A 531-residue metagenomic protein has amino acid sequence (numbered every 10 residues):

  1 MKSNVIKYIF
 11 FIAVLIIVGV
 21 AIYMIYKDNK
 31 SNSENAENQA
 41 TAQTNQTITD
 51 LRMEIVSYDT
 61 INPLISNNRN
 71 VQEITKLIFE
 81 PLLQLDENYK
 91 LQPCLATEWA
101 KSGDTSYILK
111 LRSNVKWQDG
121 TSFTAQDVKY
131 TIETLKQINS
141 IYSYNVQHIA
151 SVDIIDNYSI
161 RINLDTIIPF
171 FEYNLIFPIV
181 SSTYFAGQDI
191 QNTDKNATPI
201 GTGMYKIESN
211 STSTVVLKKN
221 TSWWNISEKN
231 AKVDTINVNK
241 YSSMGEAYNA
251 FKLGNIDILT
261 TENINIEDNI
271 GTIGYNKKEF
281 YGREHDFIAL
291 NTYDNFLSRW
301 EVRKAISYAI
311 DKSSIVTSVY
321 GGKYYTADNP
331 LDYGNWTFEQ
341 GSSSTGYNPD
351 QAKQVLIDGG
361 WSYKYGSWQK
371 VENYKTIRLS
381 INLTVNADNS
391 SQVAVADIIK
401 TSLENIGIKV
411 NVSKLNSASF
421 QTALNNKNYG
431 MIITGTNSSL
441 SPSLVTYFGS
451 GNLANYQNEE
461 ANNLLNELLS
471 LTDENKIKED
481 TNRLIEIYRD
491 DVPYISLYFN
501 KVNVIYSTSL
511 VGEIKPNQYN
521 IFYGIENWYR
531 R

Functional and structural regions predicted by a protein language model:
E54-G103, E133, I200: N-terminal lobe/hinge region of extracytoplasmic solute-binding protein
K90, I176-A231, T235, G245 (+3 more regions): Gly/Pro-rich hinge or "lid" segments in bacterial periplasmic/extracellular proteins
T97-N139, R161: Aromatic- and charge-enriched surface segment that lines or borders ligand/interaction sites
A100, Y144-A186: Surface-exposed binding/hinge segments that line and control ligand-binding clefts or catalytic entry sites
T193, S222-N269, K409-N411: Ligand-site clamp/hinge motif
K218, S298-K400, R483, R530: Append "and occasionally in soluble cytosolic enzymes with long acidic Gly/Pro-rich linkers
N411-F420, V445-S509, R531: Extracytoplasmic/peripheral linker and loop segments enriched in polar/acidic and small residues with frequent Thr/Pro
Y506-R531: Long beta-strand-rich cores associated with HINT superfamily self-processing modules
